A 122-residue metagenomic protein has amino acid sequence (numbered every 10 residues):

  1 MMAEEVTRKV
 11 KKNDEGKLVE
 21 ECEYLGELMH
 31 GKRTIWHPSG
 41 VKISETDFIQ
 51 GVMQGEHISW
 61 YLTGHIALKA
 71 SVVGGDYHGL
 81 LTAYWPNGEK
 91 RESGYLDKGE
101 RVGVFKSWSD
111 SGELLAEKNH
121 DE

Functional and structural regions predicted by a protein language model:
M1-E122: Glycine/tyrosine- and acidic-biased, solvent-exposed loop/turn segments at the edges of beta-strands
